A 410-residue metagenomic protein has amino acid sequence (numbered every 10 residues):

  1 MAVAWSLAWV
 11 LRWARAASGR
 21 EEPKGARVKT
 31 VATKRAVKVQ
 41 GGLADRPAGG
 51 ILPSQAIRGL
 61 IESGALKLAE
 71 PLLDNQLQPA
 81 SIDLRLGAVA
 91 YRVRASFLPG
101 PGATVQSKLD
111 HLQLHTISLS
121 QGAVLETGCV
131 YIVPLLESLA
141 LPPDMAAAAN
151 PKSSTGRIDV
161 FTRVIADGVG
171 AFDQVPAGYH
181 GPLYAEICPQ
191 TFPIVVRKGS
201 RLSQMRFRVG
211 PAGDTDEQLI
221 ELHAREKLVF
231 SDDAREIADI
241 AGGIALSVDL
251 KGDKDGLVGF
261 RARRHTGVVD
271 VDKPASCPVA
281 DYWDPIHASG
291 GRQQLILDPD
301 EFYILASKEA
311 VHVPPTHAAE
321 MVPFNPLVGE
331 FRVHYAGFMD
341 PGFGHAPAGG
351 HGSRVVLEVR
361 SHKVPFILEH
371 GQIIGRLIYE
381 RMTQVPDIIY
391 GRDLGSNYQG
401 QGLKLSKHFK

Functional and structural regions predicted by a protein language model:
A4, A16, V31-K34: Absolute N-terminal positional cue centered near the fourth residue
W13-R27: Short, Lys/Arg-enriched N-terminal segments with co-localized hydrophobic residues within the first ~10-30 amino acids
K24-K410: DUTPase catalytic domain/fold
